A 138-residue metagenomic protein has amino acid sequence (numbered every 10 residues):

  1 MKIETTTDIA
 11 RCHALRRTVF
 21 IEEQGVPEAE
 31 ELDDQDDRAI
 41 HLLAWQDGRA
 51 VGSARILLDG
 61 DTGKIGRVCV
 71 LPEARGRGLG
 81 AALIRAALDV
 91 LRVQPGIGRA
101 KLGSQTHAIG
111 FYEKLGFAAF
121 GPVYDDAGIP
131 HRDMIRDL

Functional and structural regions predicted by a protein language model:
M1-E31, D36-H41, W45-R49: Short amphipathic alpha-helix that is part of the acyltransferase structural core
R16, Y112, F117: Conserved active-site tyrosine of GNAT-family acetyltransferases
L43, R49-L57, T62-C69: Conserved beta-strand in the GNAT
L58-G66, R75-G76, Q94-G98, D126-P130: A conserved beta-turn-beta hairpin within the catalytic core of GNAT-like acetyltransferases that forms part
A74, G78-A87: Conserved acetyl-CoA pyrophosphate-binding loop and the N-cap/start of the following alpha-helix in GNAT-like
I84, L91-Q105: Conserved GNAT acetyl-CoA-binding A-motif
Q105-T106, D125-L138: C-terminal "cap" of GNAT-fold acetyltransferases
A119-G121: A secondary-structure capping/hinge motif
